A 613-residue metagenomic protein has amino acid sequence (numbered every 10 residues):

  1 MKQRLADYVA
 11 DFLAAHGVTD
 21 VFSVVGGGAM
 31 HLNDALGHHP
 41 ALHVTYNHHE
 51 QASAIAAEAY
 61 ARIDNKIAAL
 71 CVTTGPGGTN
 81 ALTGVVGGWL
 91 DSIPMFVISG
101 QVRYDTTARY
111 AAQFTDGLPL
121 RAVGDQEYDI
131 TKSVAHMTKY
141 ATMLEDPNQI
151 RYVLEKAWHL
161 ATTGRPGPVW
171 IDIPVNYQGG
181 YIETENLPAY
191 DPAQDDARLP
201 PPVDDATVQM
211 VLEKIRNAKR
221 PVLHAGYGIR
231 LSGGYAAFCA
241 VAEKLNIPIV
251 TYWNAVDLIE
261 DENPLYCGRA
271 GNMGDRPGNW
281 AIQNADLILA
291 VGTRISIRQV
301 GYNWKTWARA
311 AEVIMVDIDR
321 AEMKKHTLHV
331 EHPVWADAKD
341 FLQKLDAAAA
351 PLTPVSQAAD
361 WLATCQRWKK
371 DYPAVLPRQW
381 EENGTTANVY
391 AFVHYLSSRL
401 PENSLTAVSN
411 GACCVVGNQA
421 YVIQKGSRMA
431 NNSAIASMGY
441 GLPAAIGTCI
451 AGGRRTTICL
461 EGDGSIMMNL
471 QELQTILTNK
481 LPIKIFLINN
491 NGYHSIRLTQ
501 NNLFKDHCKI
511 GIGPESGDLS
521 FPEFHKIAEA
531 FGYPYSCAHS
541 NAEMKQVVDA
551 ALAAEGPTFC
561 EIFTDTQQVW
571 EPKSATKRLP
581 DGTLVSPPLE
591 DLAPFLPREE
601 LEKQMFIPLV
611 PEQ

Functional and structural regions predicted by a protein language model:
M1, E145-N148, E213, A311-N410 (+4 more regions): Phosphate/pyrophosphate-binding active-site segments
M1-S356, R399, P482-I485, K505-D506 (+2 more regions): N-terminal alpha/beta PP-like core and its mobile active-site loop of ThDP/TPP-dependent enzymes
A6-V9, A14-T19, G27, L32-L36 (+2 more regions): Active-site diphosphate/adenylate-binding microenvironment
V24-G26, T45-I55, L70-G77, E145-D146 (+5 more regions): Active-site nucleophile and cofactor-binding loops and adjacent substrate-binding regions of central metabolic enzymes
A61, A161, A242, S397 (+3 more regions): N-terminal cationic-hydrophobic initiation segments that often serve targeting/anchoring roles
I98, A108-D125, N272, M323-H326 (+4 more regions): Thiamine diphosphate
G226-L231, E381-E382, G462: Conserved short loop/turn motifs at secondary-structure junctions
Q299-N303, A310, L345-T353, D360-L362 (+5 more regions): Hydrophobic, well-ordered secondary-structure segments that either form specific early membrane-associated helices used
